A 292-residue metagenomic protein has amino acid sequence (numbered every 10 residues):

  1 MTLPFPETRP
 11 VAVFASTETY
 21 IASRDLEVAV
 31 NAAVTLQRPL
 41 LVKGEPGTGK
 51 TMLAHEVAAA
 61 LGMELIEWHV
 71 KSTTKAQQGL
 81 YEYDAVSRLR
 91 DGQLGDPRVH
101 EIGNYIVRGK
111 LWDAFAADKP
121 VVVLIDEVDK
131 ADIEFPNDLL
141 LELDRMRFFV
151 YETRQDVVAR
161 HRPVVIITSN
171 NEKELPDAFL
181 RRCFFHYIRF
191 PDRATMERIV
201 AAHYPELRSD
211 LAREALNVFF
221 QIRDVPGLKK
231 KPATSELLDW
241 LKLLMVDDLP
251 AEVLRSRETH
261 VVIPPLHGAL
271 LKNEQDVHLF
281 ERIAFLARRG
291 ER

Functional and structural regions predicted by a protein language model:
M1-R292: C-terminal regulatory/interaction module of P-loop NTP-utilizing enzymes
